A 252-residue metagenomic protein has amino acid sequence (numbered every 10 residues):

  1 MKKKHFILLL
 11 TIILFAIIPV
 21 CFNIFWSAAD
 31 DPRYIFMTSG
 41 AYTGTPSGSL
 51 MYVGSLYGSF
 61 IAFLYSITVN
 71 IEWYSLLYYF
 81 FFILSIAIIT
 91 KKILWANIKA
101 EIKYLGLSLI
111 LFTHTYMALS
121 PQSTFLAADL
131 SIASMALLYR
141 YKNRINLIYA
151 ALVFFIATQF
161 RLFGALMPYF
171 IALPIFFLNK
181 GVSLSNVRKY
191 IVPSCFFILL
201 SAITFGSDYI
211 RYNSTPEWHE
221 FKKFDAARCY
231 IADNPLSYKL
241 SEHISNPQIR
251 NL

Functional and structural regions predicted by a protein language model:
L8-L50, A62-Y65: Extracytoplasmic loop-helix module adjacent to an early transmembrane segment
S47-E72, L76-F81: Short hydrophobic/aromatic helix or loop-helix immediately within or flanking a transmembrane segment in polytopic
F80-N97: Transmembrane-helix motifs of polytopic, lipid-linked glycan transferases
A100-L105, Y139-F155, R188: Short hydrophobic alpha-helices at membrane interfaces in multi-pass membrane enzymes
G106-I132, F155, Q159: Aromatic- and kink-enriched transmembrane "portal" helix at the membrane-lumen/periplasm boundary that abuts
L147-L162, L173, S194-I203: Membrane-interface alpha helices of multi-pass inner-membrane proteins
M167-L199: Perimembrane helix-loop-helix junctions
Y209-L252: Membrane-proximal stem/loop segments at transmembrane-domain junctions that anchor or position
